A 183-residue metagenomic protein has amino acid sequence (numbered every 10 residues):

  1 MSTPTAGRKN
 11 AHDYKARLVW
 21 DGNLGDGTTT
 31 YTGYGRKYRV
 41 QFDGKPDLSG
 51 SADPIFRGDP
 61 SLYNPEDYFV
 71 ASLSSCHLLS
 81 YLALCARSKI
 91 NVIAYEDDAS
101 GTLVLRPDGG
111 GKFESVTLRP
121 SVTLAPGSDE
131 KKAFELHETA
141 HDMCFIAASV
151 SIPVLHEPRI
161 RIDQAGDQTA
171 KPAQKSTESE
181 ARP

Functional and structural regions predicted by a protein language model:
M1-A71, L82-P183: Extended beta-strand/beta-hairpin segments
